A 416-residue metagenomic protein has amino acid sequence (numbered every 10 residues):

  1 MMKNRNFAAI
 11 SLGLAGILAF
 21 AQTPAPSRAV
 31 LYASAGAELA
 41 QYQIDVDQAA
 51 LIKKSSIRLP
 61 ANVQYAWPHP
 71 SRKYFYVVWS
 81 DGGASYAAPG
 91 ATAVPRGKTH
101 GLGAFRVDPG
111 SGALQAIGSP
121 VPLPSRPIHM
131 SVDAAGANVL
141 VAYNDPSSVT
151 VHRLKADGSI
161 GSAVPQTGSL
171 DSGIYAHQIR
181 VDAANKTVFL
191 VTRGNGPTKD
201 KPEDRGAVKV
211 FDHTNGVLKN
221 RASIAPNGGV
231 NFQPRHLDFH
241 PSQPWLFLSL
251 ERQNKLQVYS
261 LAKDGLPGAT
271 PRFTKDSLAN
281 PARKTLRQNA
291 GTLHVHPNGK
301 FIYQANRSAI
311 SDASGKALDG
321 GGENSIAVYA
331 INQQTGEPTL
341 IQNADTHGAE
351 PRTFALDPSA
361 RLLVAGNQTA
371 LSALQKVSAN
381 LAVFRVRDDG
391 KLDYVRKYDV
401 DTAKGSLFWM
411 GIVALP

Functional and structural regions predicted by a protein language model:
A25-S27, P70-R72, V132-G136, D182-N185 (+4 more regions): Residue-level detector of Asp-centered blade-edge/turn motifs that repeat once per structural unit in beta-propeller
A33-A35, S85-H100, A142-S147, P197-G206 (+3 more regions): Short, solvent-exposed loop/turn segments at conserved positions within beta-propeller repeat blades
S34-G36, S80-G82, N144-P146, L154 (+7 more regions): Short loop/turn segments immediately following the C-termini of beta-strands
Y42-A49, F105-G112, V151-I160, V210-L218 (+3 more regions): Short loop/turn segments immediately following beta-strands, especially the blade-tip and inter-blade linker loops
I52-R58, Q115-V121, A163-S169, K219-N227 (+3 more regions): A short beta-strand motif characteristic of beta-propeller blades
W67, S131, R180, D238 (+3 more regions): Conserved beta-strand position repeated across blades of beta-propeller domains
A113-A183: Asp-box/WD-like beta-propeller blade repeats and closely related beta-sheet repeat scaffolds
